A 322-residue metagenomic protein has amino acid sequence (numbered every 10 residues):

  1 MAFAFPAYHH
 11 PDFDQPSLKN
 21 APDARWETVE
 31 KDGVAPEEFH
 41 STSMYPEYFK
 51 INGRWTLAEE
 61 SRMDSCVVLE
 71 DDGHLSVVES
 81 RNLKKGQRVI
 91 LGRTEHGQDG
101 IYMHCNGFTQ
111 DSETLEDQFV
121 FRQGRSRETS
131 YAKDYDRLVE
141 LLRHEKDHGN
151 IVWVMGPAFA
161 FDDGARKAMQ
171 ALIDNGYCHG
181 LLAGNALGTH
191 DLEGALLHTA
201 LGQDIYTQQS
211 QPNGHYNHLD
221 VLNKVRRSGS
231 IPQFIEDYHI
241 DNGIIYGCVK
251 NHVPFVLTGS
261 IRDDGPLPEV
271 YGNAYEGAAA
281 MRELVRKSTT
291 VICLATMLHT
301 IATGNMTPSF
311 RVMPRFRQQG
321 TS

Functional and structural regions predicted by a protein language model:
M1-A200, D204-Y216, N223-Y238, G247-L257 (+5 more regions): Metallocofactor- and cofactor-centric catalytic cores in central/energy metabolism, strongly enriched
N242: Aromatic-rich carbohydrate-recognition surfaces in CAZymes
D263: Positions that flank functional sites
